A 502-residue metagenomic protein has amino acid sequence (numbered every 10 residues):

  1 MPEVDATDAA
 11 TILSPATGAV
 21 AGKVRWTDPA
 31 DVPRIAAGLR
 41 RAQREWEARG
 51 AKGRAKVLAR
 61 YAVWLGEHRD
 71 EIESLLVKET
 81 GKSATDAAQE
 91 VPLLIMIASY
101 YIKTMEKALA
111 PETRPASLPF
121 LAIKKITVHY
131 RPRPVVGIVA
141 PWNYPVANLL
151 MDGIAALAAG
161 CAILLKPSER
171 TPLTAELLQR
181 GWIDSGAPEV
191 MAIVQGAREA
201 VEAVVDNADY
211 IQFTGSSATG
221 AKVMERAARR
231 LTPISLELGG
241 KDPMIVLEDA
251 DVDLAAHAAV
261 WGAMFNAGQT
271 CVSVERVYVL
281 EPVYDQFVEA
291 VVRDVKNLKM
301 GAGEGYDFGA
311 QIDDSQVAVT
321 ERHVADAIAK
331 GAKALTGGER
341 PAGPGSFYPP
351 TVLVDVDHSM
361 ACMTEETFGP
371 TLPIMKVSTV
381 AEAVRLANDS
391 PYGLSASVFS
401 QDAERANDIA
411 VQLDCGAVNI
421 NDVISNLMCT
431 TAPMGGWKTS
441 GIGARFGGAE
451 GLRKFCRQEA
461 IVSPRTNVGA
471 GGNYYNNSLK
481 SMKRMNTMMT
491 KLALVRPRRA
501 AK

Functional and structural regions predicted by a protein language model:
M1-K124, A501: N-terminal Rossmann-like NAD(P)+-binding subdomain of aldehyde/semialdehyde dehydrogenases
T7-A10, V274, L394: Short loop/turn microsegments at loop-to-beta-strand junctions
T11, R25, E47, T80 (+4 more regions): A structural signal for short, well-ordered beta-strand elements
T17-K23, I245, R340, F347-K502: Conserved C-terminal structural/oligomerization subdomain of aldehyde/semialdehyde dehydrogenase
G18, R54, L76, A98 (+9 more regions): Residue-level signal for inorganic ion chemistry
Q43, E47, A62-L65, R69 (+19 more regions): Structural signal for hydrophobic packing residues in well-ordered secondary-structure cores of soluble enzyme domains
R114-L254, V377: Rossmann-like NAD(P) dinucleotide-binding subdomain of oxidoreductase/dehydrogenase enzymes
G186, D209-Y210, A218-D357, A381 (+3 more regions): ALDH superfamily catalytic-core signature
